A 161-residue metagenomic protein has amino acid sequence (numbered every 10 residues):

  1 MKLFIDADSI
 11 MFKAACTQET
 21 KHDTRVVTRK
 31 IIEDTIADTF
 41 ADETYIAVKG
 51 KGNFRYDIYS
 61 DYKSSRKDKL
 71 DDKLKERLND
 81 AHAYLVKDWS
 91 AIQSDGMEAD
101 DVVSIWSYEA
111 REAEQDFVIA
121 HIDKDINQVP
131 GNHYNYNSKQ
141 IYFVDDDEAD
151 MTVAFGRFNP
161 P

Functional and structural regions predicted by a protein language model:
M1-D61: Non-catalytic, usually N-terminal nucleic-acid engagement modules in DNA/RNA processing proteins
E19, S65-P161: Extended two-metal-dependent nuclease catalytic cores across DNA- and RNA-processing enzymes
